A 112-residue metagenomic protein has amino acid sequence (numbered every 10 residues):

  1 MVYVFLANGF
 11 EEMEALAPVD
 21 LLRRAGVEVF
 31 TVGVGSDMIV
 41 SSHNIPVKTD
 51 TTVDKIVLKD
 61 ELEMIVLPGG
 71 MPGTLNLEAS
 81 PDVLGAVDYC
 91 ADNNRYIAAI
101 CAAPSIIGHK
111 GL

Functional and structural regions predicted by a protein language model:
M1-N93, S105-K110: Extended, subdomain-level signal for the structured scaffold at the beginning of enzyme domains
I100-C101: Short, thiol/selenol-centered motifs that function as redox-active sites or metal-ligating centers
